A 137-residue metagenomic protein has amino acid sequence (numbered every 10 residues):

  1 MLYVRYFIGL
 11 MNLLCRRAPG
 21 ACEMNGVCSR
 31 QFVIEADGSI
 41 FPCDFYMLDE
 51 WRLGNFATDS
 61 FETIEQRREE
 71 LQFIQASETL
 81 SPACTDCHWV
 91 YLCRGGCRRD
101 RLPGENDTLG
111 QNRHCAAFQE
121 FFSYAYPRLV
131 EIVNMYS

Functional and structural regions predicted by a protein language model:
M1-L14, F45-Y91: C-terminal accessory region of radical SAM enzymes
P19: Histidine/acidic-rich helix-loop-helix segments that form or flank divalent-metal centers in metalloenzyme catalytic
N25-C28: Short, small/polar residue-rich loop motifs at catalytic or cofactor-binding pockets
E35: Short, acidic, Ser/Thr-enriched surface-loop or helix-capping motifs
S39-I40, L48-W51, T79-S137: Radical SAM enzyme core and accessory elements
